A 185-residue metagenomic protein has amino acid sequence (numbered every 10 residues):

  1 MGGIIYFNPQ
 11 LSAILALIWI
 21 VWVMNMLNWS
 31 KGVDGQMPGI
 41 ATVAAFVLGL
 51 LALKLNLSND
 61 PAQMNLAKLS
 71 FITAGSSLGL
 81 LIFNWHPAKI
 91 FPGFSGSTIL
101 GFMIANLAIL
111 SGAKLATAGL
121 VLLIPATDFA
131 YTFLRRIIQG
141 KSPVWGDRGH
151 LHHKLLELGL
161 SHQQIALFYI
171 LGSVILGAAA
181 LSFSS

Functional and structural regions predicted by a protein language model:
M1-I5, K54-L57: Transmembrane alpha-helix boundary signature
G2-L11, G159: Short aromatic-rich membrane-water interface segments that cap or initiate transmembrane helices in multi-pass membrane
Q10, W29, F91-P92: Replace "multi-pass membrane enzymes" with "multi-pass membrane proteins
L11-I18: Transmembrane helical cores of multi-pass secondary ion antiporters/exchangers
A16, G35-S185: Alpha-helical transmembrane segments
L27-M37: RNA/tRNA-interacting regions in translation and RNA-turnover enzymes
